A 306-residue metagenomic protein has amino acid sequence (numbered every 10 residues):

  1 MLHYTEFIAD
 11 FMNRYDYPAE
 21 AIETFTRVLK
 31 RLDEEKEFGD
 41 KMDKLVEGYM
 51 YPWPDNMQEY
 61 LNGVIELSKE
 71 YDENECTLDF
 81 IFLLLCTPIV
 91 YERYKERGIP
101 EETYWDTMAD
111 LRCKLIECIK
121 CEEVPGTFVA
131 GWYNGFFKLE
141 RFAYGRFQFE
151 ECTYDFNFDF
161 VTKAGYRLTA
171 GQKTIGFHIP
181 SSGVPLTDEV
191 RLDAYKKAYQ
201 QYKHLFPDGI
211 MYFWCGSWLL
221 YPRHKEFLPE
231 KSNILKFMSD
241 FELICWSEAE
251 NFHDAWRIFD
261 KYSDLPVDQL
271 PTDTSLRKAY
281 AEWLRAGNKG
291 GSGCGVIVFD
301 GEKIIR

Functional and structural regions predicted by a protein language model:
M1-L186, H204-Y212, E226-R306: Non-catalytic substrate-recognition and accessory regions of acyl/acetyltransferase enzymes
L186-Y202, F213: Conserved acetyl-CoA-binding loop-helix of GNAT-fold acetyltransferases
L220-H224: Short catalytic/ligand-binding loop motif for oxyanion handling, primarily in non-cytosolic enzymes, centered on
